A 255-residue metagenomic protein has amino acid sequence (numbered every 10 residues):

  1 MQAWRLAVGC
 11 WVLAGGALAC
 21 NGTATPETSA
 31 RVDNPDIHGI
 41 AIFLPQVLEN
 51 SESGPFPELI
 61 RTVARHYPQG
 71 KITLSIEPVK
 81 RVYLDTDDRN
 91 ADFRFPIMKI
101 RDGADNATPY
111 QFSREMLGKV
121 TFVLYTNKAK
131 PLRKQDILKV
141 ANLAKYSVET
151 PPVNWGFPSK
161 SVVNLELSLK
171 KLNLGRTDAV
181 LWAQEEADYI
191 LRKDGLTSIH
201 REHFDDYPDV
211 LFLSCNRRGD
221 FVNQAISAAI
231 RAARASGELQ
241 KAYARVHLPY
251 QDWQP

Functional and structural regions predicted by a protein language model:
M1-V8: Bacterial N-terminal signal peptides that target proteins for export
C20, A24-N106, T150, S161 (+1 more regions): Extracytoplasmic small-molecule ligand-binding "clamshell" domains of the periplasmic binding protein/Venus flytrap
C20, P26, T150-V163, R231-P255: Ligand-binding clefts/hinges and TM-proximal coupling segments of bilobed small-molecule sensing domains
A41-I42, M116-V123, R192-R231, P249-P255: Periplasmic-binding protein-like
I42-T62, T126-N164, S168-K170, Q184-Y189 (+1 more regions): Bilobed "Venus flytrap"/periplasmic-binding protein-like clamshell domains and structurally analogous long
P57-Y67, T126-Q135, N142-A144, L213-Y250: Extended ligand-binding regions for polar small-molecule ligands
R65-H66, S75, K80-R94, E166-E186 (+1 more regions): Short helices/loops that flank or line small-molecule/ion binding pockets
S75-Y146, H203-F204: Acidic, polar ligand-binding/catalytic clefts
